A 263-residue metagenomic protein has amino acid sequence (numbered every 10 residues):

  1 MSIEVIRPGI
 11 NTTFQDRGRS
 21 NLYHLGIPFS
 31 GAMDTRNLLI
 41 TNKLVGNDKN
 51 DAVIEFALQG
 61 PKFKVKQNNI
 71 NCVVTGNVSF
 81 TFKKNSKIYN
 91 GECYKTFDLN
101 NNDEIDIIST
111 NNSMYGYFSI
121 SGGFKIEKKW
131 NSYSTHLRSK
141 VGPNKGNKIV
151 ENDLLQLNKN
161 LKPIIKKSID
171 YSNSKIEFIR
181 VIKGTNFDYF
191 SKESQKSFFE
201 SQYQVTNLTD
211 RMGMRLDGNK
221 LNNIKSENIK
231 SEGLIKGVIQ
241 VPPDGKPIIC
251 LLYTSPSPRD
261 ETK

Functional and structural regions predicted by a protein language model:
S2-S79, T185-N223: Intrinsically disordered, low-complexity, positively charged segments
E4, K62-K64, N71-V73, D106 (+6 more regions): Structured core elements
F14, I248-C250, R259: Short active-site-adjacent structural elements
G31-K129, S255: Extended, compositionally biased flexible segments
N37, D98, K148, Q240-V241: Residue-level "contact hotspot" at macromolecular interaction interfaces
S79-F80, I88-N90, Y94-K225: Conserved, well-structured core segments that form or line functional sites
R211-G213, D217, I224-L252: Acidic/His-leaning functional-site neighborhoods
Y253-K263: Single conserved hydrophobic/aromatic residue that forms the stacking wall/gate of nucleotide- or nucleobase-binding
